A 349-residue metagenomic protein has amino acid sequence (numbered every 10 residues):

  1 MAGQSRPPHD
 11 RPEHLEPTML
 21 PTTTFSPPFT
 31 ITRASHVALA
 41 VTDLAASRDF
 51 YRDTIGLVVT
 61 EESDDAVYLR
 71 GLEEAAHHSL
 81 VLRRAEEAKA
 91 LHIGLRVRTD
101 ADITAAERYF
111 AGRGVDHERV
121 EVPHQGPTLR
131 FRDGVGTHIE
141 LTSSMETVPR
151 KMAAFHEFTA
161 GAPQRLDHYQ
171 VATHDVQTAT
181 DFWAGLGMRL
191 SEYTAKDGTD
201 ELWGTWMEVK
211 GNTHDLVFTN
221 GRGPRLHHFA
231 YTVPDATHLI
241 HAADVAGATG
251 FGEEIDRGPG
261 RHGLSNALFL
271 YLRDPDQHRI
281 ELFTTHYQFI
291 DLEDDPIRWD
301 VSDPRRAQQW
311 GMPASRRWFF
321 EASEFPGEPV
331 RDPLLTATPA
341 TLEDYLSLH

Functional and structural regions predicted by a protein language model:
M1-D10: A cross-taxon signal for low-complexity, glycine/charged-rich
H9-P27, R108-R165, Y193, L202-M207 (+1 more regions): Vicinal oxygen chelate
P12-D49, D53-R108, G112-E118, S323-H349: The feature marks the first
F29-A76, V120-P123, R130, V171-T213: Core segments of cupin and vicinal oxygen chelate
R33-T42, A85-Y109, P127-D133, Q164-H174 (+2 more regions): Vicinal oxygen chelate
S47-R52, F110, G136, A179-A184 (+3 more regions): Conserved active-site tyrosine of GNAT-family acetyltransferases
L57-A90, T137-E146, E192-H227, V233-A236 (+1 more regions): Conserved short beta-strand elements that form part of the metal-binding/catalytic scaffold of enzyme active sites
G161-E253: Surface-exposed interaction/gating patches
